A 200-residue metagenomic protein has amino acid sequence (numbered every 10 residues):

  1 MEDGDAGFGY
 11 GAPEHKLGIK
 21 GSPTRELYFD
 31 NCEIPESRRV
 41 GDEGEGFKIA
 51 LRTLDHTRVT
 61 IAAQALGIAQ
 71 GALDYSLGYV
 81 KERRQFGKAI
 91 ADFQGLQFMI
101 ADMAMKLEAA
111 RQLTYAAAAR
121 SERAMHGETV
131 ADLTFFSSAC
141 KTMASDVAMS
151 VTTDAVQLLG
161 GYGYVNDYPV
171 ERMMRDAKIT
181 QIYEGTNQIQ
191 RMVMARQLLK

Functional and structural regions predicted by a protein language model:
M1-D74, G78, K88, T186-M192 (+1 more regions): FAD-binding core of flavoproteins
E14-K16, S37-L54, Y79-F93, R120-M125 (+1 more regions): Conserved catalytic-core motifs characterized by acidic clusters
L51-R52, H56, V151, L159-K200: Glycine-rich phosphate/cofactor-binding loops in nucleotide/flavin-utilizing enzymes
A63, Q94-A104, S138-K141, D146: Extended, low-aromatic, Leu/Ala- and acidic/polar-enriched alpha-helical coiled-coil segments that form the periplasmic
L77, K81-K88, A104-M143, V156-L159: C-terminal helix-coil-helix/basic helical segment that borders enzyme active sites and/or dimer interfaces and provides
V147-A155: Hydrophobic alpha-helical segments of membrane proteins
